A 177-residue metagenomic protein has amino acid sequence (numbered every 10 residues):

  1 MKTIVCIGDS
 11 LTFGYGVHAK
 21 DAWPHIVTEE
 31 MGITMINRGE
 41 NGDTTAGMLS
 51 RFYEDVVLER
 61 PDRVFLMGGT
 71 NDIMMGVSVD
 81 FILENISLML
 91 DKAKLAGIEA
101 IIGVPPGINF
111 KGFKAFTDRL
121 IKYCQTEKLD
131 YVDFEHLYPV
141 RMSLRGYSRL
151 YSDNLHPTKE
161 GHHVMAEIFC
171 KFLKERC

Functional and structural regions predicted by a protein language model:
M1-T44, R51-R60: Serine-esterase "nucleophile elbow" of acetyl-processing enzymes
D9, V17, A46, Q125-K128 (+1 more regions): Generic detection of intrinsically disordered/low-complexity segments and helix-coil linkers/edges
T12, T44-T45, T117, T158: Ser/Thr-centric signal marking residues that sit in or immediately flank functional binding/regulatory motifs
E29-E30, S50-C177: Alpha-helical cap/lid subdomain in secreted, periplasmic, or secretory-pathway luminal O-acyl-processing enzymes
